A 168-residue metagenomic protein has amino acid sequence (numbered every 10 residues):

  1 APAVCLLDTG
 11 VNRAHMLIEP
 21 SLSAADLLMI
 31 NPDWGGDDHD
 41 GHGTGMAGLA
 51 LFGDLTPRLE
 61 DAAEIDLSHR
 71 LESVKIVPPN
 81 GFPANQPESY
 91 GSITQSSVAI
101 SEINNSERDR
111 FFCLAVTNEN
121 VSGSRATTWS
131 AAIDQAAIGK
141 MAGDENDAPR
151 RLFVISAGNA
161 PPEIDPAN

Functional and structural regions predicted by a protein language model:
P2-D26, P32-S89, E107-F112, V121-S124 (+1 more regions): Subtilisin-like serine protease catalytic core
V77-N168: Substrate-binding/access-modulating region of protease and related hydrolase catalytic domains
